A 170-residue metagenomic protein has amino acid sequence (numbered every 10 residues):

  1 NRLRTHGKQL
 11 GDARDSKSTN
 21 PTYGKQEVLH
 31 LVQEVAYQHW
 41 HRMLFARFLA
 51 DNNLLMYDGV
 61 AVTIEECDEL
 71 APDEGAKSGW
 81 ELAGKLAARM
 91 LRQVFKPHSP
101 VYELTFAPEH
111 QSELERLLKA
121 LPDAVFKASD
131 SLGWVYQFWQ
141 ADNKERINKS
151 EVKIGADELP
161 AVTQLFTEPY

Functional and structural regions predicted by a protein language model:
N1-Y170: Preference for the N-terminal adenyl/adenosyl cofactor-binding alpha/beta module
